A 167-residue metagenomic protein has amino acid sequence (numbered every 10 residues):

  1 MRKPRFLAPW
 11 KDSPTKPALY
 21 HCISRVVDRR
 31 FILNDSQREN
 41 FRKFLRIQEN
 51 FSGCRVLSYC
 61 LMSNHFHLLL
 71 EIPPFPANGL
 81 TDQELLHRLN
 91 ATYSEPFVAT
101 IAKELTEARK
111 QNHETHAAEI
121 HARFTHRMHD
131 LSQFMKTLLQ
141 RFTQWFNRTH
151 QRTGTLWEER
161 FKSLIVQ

Functional and structural regions predicted by a protein language model:
M1-Q167: Short catalytic/metal-binding and nucleic-acid-binding patches
